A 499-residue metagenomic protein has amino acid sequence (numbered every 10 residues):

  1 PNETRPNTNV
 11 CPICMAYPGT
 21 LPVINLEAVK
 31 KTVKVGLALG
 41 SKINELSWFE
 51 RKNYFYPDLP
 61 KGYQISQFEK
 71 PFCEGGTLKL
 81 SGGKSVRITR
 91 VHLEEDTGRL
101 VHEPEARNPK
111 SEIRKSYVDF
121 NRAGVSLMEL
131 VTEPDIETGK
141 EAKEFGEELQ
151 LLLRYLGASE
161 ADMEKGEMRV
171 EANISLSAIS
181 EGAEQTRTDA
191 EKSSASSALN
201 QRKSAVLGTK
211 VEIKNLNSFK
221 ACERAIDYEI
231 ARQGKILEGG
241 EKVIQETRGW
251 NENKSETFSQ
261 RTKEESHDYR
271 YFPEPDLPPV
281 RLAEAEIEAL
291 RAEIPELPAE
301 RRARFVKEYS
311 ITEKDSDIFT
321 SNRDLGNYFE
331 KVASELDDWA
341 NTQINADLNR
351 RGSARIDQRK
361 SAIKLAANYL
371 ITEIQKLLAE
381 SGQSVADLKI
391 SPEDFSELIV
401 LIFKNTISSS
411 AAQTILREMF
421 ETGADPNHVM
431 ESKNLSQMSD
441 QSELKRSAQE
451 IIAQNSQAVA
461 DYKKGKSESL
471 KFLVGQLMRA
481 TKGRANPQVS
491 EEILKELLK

Functional and structural regions predicted by a protein language model:
P1-I179, A205-E296, K307, E313 (+4 more regions): Basic, nucleic-acid-interacting segments
L26, N121-G124, G139, K143 (+11 more regions): Conserved structured core elements
V29, G146, E223, A367 (+5 more regions): Hydrophobic face of alpha-helices
V33, L37, D135, Q150-G157 (+12 more regions): Signal for well-folded cores of large energy- and translation-related assemblies
N108-K110, T186, E191-S193, N200-K203: Polybasic, lysine-rich low-complexity intrinsically disordered segments
F120-V125, M163-V170, Q437-K499: C-terminal non-catalytic interaction appendages of large macromolecular assemblies
E181, S194-N200, R351-R355: Short Gly/Ser/Thr- and charged-rich N-terminal loops/segments that act as flexible capping/hinge elements
E241-S467: Long, charged, helix-rich clamp/arm modules that form nucleic acid-engaging surfaces of large nucleic-acid-processing
